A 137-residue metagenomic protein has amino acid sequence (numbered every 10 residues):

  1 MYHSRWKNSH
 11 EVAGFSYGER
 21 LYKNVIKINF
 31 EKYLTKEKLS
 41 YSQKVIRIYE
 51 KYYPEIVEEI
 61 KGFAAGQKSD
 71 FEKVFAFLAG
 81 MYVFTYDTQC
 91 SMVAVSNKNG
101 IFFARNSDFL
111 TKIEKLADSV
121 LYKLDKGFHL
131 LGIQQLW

Functional and structural regions predicted by a protein language model:
M1-W137: N-terminal mature-domain region immediately after signal-peptide cleavage in secreted/organellar precursors
